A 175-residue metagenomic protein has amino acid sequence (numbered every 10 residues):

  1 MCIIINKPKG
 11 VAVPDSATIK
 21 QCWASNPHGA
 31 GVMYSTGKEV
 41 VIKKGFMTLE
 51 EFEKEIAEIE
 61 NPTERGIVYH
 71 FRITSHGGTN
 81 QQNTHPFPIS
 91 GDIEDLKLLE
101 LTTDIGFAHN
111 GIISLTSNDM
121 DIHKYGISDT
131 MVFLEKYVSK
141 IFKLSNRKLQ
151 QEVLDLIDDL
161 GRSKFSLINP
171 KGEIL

Functional and structural regions predicted by a protein language model:
M1-E60, I67: Extreme N-terminus nucleophile/cap motif
M1-I5, G29-G37, Y69, H85-P88 (+1 more regions): Short beta-strand scaffold segments in enzyme catalytic cores
N26-H28, P62-E64, E100-T103, D159-R162 (+1 more regions): Short, well-ordered loop/turn elements at secondary-structure boundaries
L49, I73-H76, E94, I112-S114: A short acidic, glycine/proline-enriched capping/turn motif at secondary-structure boundaries, especially helix N-cap
G66-G78: Regulatory sensory and allosteric helical modules in signal-transduction proteins and certain transcription factors
G77-G106: Acidic loop->beta-strand submotif enriched in PP2C/PPM serine/threonine phosphatases
T103-N118: Conserved beta-strand-loop-short alpha-helix elements that form and flank the Mn2+/Mg2+-coordinating active site
S114-L175: Short histidine
